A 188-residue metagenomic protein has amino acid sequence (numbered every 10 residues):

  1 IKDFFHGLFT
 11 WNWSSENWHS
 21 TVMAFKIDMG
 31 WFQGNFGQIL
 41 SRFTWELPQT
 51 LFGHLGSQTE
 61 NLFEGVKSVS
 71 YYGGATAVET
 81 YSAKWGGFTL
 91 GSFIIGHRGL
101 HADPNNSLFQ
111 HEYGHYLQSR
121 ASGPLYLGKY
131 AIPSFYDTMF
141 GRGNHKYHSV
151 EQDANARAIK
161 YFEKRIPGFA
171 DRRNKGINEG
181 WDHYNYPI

Functional and structural regions predicted by a protein language model:
I1-G37, D103: Extended, hydrophobic alpha-helical membrane-active domains that insert into or remodel lipid bilayers
I1-T10, G114, K160, K175 (+1 more regions): Polar low-complexity intrinsically disordered regions
M23-K67, G74-W85, T89-G91, R98 (+1 more regions): Metalloprotease/metallohydrolase-associated module, dominated by Zn2+-dependent proteases
G86-G87, I94-Q110: Short pre-active-site segment immediately N-terminal to the catalytic Zn-binding motif
H111-E112, E151: Acidic active-site catalytic centers that drive phospho-/nucleotidyl reactions and related ester hydrolyses
Y113-I132: Catalytic Zn2+-binding segment of zinc metalloproteases
